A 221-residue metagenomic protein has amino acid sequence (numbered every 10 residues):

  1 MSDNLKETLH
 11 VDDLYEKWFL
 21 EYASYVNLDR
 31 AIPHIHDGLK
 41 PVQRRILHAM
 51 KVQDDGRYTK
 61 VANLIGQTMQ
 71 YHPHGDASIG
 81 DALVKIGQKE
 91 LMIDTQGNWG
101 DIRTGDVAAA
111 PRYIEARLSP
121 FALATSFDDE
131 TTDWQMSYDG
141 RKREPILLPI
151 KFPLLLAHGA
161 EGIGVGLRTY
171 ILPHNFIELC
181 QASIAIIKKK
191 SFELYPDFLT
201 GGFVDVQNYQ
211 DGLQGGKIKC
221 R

Functional and structural regions predicted by a protein language model:
M1-G215: Catalytic phosphate-handling regions of large nucleic-acid enzymes and associated NTPases
G215-R221: Short, intrinsically disordered, charge-balanced linker/junction segments flanking boundaries in proteins
